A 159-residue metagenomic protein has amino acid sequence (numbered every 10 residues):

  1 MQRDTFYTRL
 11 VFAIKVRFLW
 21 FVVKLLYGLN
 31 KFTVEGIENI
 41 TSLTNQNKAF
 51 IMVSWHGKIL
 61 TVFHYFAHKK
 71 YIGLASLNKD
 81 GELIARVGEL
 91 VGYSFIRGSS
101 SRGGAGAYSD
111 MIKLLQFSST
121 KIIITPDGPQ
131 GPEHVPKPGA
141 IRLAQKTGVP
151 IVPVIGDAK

Functional and structural regions predicted by a protein language model:
M1-T61, A67-H68, I112-K113: Membrane-anchoring hydrophobic helices of lipid-metabolizing enzymes
A49-G103: Catalytic core of membrane glycerolipid acyltransferases/transacylases, capturing the structured, soluble-facing
A49-I51, K70, S119-I123, V152: Residue-level preference for the first positions of well-ordered beta-strands
W55, S76-N78, D127, G156-K159: Cofactor-binding loop segments of dinucleotide-utilizing enzymes, especially the Rossmann-like FAD- and NAD(P)+-binding
D80-E82, G104, Q130-P132, A158-K159: Short gly/pro/ser/thr-enriched loop/turn and capping motifs at secondary-structure boundaries
V87, L114, R142-K146: Hydrophobic/aromatic ligand-binding patch that stacks against planar heteroaromatic rings of cofactors or nucleotides
G88-G131: Hydrophobic, well-structured mid-protein blocks that either form specific transmembrane helices
P138-K159: A cross-family acyltransferase "interaction/gating" segment
